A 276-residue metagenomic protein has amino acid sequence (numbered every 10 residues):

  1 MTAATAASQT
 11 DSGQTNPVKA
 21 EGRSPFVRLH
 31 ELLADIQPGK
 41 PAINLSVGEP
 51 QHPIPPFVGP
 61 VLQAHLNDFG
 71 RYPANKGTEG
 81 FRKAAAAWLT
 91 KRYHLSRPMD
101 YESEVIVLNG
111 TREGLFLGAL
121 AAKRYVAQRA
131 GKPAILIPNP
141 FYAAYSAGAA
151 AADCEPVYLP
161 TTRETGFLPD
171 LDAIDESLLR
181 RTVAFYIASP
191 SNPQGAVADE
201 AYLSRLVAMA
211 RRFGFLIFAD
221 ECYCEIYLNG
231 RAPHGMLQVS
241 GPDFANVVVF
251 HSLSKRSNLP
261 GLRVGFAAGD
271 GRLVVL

Functional and structural regions predicted by a protein language model:
T2, L237-L276: Conserved core segment of the aminotransferase class I/II
T2-K19: Generic N-terminal amphipathic, Lys/Arg-enriched alpha-helix
T15-E113: N-terminal small-domain helix-loop-helix segment of the aminotransferase-like
N16-A20, Q194-A196, S254-K255: Glycine-rich "substrate-gating" loop/helix at the edge of Rossmann-like oxidoreductase active sites
G70-M209, E225-I226, G230-P242, V248: Conserved core of the PLP fold type I
I217-F218: Residue-level marker for buried hydrophobic side chains located in beta-strands that build the well-ordered beta-sheet
E221: Walker B catalytic acidic pair
